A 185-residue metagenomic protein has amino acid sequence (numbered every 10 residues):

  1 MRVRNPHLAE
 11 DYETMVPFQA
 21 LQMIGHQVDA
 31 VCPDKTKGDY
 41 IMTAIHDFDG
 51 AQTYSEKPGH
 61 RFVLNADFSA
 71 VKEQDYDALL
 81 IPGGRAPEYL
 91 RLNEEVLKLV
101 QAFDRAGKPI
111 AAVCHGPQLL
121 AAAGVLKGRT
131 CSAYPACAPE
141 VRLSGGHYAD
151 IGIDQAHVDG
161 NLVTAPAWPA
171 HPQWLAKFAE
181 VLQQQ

Functional and structural regions predicted by a protein language model:
M1-A106, L119-T130, A138-Q185: Extended, subdomain-level signal for the structured scaffold at the beginning of enzyme domains
V113-G116: Short, thiol/selenol-centered motifs that function as redox-active sites or metal-ligating centers
